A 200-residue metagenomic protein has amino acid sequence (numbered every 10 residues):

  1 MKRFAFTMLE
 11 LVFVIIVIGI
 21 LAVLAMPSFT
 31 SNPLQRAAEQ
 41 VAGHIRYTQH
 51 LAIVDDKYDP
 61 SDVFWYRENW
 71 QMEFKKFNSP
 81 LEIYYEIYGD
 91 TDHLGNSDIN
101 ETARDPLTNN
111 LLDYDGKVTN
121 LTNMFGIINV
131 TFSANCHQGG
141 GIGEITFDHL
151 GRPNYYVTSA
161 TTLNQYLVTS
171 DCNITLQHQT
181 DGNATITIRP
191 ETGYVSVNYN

Functional and structural regions predicted by a protein language model:
M1-F29: N-terminal single-pass transmembrane signal-anchor helix
P33-F64: Membrane-proximal N-terminal amphipathic helix
A52-Y88: Short, glycine/small-hydrophobic-rich surface segments
F64-Y66, S79, Y166-S170, R189: Solvent-exposed loop and beta-edge segments used for protein-protein assembly and interaction
F77, L150-R152, E191: Solvent-exposed coil/turn segments that connect beta secondary-structure elements in extracytoplasmic/periplasmic
D92-T187: Intrinsically disordered, low-complexity regions enriched in Pro/Ser/Thr/Gly and acidic residues
D181-N200: Low-complexity, S/T/G/P-rich flexible repeat/linker segments used as non-globular hinges and stalks within
